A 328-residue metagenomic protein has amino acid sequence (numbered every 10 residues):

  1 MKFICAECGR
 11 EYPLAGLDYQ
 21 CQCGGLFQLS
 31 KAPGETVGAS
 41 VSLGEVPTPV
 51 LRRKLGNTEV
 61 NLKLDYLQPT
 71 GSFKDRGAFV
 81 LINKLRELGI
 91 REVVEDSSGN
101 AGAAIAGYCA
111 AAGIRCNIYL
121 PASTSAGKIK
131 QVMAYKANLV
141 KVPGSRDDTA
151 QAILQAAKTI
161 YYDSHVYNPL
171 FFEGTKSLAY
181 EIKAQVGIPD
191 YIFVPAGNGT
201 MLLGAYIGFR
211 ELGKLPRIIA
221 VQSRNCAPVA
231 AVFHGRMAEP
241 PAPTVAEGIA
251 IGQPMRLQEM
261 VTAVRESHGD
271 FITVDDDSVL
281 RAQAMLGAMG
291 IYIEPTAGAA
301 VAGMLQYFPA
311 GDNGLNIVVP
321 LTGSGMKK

Functional and structural regions predicted by a protein language model:
M1-K328: PLP-dependent amino-acid enzyme catalytic core
